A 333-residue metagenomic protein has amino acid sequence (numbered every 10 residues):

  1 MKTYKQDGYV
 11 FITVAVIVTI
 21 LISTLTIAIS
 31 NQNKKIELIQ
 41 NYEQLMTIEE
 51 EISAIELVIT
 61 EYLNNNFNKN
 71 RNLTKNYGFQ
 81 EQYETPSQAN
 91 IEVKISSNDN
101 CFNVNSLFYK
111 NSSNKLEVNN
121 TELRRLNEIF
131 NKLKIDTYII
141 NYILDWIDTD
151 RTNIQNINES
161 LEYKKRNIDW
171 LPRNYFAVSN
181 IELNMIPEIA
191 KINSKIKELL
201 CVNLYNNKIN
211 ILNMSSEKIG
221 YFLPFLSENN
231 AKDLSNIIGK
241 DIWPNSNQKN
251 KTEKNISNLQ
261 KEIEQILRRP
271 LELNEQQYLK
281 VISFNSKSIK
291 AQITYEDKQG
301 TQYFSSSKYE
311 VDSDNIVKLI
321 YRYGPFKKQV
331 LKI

Functional and structural regions predicted by a protein language model:
K2-V14, V18-I333: Compositionally biased linear targeting/interaction segments
